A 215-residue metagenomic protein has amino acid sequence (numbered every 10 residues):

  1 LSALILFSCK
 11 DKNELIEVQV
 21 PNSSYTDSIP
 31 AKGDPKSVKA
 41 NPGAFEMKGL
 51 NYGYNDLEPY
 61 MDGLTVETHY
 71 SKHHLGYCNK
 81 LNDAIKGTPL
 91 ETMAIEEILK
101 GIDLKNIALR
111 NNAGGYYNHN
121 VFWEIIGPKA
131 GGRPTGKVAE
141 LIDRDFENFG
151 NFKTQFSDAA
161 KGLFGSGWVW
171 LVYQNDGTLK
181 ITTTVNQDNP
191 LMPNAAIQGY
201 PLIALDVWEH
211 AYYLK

Functional and structural regions predicted by a protein language model:
I5-S8: C-terminal motif of bacterial Sec signal peptides marking the signal peptidase cleavage site
N13-I29: Short, low-complexity, disordered segments immediately C-terminal to signal peptides in bacterial exported proteins
I29-G53: Acidic, low-complexity proline/glycine-rich segments
M47, H74, Y116, L171 (+1 more regions): Divalent metal-coordination and catalytic microenvironments
P59-L75, I95-Y117, A196-L202: Alpha-helical scaffold segments that form or flank carboxylate-/histidine-based iron centers
N82-T92, L99-T183, P190, A195: All-alpha RGS (Regulator of G-protein Signaling) helical domain and cognate RGS-like helical scaffolds
Q187-W208: Low-complexity, glycine/alanine/valine/leucine- and proline-rich hydrophobic stretches
V207-K215: A short, charged
